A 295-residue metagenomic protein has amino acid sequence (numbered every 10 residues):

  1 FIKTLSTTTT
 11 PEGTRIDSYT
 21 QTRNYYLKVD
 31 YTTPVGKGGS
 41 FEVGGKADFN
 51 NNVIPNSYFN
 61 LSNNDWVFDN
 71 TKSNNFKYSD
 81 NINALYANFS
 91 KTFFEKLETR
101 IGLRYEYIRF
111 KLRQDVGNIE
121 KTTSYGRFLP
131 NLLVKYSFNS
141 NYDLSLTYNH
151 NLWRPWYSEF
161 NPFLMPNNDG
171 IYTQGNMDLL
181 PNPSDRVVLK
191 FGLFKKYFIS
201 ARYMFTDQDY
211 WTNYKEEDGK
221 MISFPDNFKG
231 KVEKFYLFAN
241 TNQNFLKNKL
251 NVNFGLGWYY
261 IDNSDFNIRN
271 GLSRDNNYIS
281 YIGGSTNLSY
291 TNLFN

Functional and structural regions predicted by a protein language model:
F1-L193, Y197-N295: Primarily recognizes Gram-negative and organellar outer-membrane beta-barrels
